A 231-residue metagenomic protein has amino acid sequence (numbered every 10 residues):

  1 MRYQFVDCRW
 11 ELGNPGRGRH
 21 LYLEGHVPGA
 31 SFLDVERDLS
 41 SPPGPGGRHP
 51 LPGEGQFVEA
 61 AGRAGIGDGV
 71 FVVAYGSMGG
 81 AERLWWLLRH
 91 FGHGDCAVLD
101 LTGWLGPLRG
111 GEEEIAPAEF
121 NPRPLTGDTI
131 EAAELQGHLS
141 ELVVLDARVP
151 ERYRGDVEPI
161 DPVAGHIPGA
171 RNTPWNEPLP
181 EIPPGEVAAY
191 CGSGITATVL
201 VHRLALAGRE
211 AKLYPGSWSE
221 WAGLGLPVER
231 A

Functional and structural regions predicted by a protein language model:
M1-A231: Cytosolic catalytic domains that perform sulfur/thiol-centered chemistry
